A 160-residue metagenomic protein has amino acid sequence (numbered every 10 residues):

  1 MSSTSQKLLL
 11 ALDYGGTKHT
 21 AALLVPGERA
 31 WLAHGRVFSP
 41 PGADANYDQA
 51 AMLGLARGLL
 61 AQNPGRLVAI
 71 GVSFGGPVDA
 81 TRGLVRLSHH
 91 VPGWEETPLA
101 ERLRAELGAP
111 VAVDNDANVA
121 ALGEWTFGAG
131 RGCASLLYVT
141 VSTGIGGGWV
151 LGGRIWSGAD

Functional and structural regions predicted by a protein language model:
S2-A50, V85, I155: Short glycine-rich, Thr/Ser-proximal phosphate-binding strand/loop in the N-terminal lobe of ATP-dependent enzymes
L9-D13, L67-G71, A112, S135-T140 (+1 more regions): Short glycine-aspartate micro-motif
L12, N115, A159: Active-site flanking residues adjacent to catalytic metal/cofactor-binding acidic residues
T17, G75-V78, S142-G144: Short glycine-rich anion-binding loops that position phosphate/pyrophosphate groups of nucleotides and phosphorylated
V25, F74, N115, L151-G152: A cytosolic small-molecule/anion-sensing beta-strand core signal
G35-R36, H90, D160: Short clusters of small/polar residues that mark proteolytic maturation junctions
A45, Q49-A50, R57, R66-I70 (+1 more regions): Glycine-rich phosphate-binding loop and adjoining helix at the ATP-binding site of ATP-dependent phosphoryl-transfer
C133-D160: Glycine-rich phosphate-binding loop of actin/hexokinase-like ATP-binding domains
